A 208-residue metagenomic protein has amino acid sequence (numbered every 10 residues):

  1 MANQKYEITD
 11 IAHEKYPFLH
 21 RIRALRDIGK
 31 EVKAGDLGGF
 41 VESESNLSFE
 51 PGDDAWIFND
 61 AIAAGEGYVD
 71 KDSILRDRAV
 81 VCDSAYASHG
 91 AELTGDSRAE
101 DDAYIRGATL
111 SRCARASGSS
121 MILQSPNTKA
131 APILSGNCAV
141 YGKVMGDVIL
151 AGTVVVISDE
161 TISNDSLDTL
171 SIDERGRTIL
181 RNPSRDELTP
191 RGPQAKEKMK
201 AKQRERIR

Functional and structural regions predicted by a protein language model:
M1-D54, D60, R78, S84 (+7 more regions): Terminal amphipathic alpha-helical/low-complexity segments used for targeting or macromolecular assembly
E42, W56-F58, I62-A64, Y68-D70 (+16 more regions): Extracellular beta-strand solenoid repeats
